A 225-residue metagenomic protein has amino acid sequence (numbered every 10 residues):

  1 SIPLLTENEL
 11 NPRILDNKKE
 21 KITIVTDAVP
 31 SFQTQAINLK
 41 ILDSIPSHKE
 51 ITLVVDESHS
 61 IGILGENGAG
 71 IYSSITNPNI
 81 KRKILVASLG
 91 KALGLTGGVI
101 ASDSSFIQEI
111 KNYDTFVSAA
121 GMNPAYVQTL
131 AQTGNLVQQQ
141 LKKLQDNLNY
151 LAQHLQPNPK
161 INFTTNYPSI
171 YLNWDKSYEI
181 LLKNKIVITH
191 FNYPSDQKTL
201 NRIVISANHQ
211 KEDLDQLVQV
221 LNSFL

Functional and structural regions predicted by a protein language model:
L4-V54: Active-site phosphate-binding strand-loop segment of PLP-dependent enzymes
N8, V29-T34, S60-I63, V117-A120: Short, small-residue-enriched loops and turns at beta-alpha junctions that line or gate enzyme active sites
Q33-E50, E57-I84, S88: Active-site pre-lysine segment of PLP-dependent enzymes
I75-E109: Active-site PLP attachment segment
K111-M122, Q139: A short glycine-threonine-serine/GTX helix/turn-capping micro-motif
L130-Q153, N166: Structural signature of PLP-dependent enzymes
N149, Q153-F224: Conserved C-terminal alpha-helix-loop-beta "cap" of PLP-dependent enzymes that closes/shapes the active-site mouth
